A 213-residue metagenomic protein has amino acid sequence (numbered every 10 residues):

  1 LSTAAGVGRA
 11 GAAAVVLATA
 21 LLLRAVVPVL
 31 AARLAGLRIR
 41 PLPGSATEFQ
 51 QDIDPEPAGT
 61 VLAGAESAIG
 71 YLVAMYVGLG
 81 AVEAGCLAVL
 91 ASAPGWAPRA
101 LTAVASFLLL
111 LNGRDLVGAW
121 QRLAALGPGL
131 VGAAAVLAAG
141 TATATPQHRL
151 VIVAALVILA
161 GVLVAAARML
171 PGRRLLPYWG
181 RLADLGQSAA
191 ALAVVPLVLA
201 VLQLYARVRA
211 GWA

Functional and structural regions predicted by a protein language model:
L1, G127-G140, Q187-V194: Small-residue-rich segments of transmembrane alpha-helices in multi-pass membrane proteins, especially helix faces
L1-A125, L137-T145: Generic multipass alpha-helical transmembrane bundles of integral membrane proteins
V15-L23, V27, G129-L130, A155-V162 (+1 more regions): Hydrophobic faces of alpha-helical transmembrane segments in multi-pass integral membrane proteins
A144-A165: Short alpha-helical packing/oligomerization segments
V162-L175: Transmembrane alpha-helical segments of integral membrane proteins
R173-L192: Interfacial loop-to-transmembrane junctions
L199-A213: Juxtamembrane boundary at the C-terminal end of a transmembrane helix
